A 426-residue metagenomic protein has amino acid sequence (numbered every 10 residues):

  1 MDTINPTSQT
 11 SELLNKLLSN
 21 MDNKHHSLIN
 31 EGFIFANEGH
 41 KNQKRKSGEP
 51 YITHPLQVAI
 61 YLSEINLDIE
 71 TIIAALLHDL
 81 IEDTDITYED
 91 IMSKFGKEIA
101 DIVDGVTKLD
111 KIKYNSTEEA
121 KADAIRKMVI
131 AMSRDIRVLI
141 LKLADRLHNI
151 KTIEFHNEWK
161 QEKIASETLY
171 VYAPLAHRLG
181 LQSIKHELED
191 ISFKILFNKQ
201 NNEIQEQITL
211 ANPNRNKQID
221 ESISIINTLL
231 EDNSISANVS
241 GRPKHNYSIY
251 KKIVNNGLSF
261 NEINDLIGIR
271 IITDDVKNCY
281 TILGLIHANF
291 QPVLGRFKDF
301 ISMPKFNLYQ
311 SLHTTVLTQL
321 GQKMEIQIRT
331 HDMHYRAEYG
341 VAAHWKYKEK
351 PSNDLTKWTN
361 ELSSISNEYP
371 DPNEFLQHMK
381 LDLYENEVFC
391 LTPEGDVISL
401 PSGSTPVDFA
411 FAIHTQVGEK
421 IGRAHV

Functional and structural regions predicted by a protein language model:
M1-M21, N37-R45, I52-E64, I73 (+7 more regions): Nucleic-acid processing machinery
I4, G105-T107: Sequence-structural signature of the catalytic-core scaffold of metal-dependent phosphohydrolases that act on
K16-E31, Y88-I99: Short, mixed-charge amphipathic alpha-helical segments
L67: Conserved catalytic core of nucleotide polymerization and phosphodiester-bond processing enzymes
E70-A74, H78: Active-site alpha-helix of zinc metalloproteases
H78-D83, E89-G105, L181: Hydrophobic or amphipathic alpha-helical targeting/insertion segments
